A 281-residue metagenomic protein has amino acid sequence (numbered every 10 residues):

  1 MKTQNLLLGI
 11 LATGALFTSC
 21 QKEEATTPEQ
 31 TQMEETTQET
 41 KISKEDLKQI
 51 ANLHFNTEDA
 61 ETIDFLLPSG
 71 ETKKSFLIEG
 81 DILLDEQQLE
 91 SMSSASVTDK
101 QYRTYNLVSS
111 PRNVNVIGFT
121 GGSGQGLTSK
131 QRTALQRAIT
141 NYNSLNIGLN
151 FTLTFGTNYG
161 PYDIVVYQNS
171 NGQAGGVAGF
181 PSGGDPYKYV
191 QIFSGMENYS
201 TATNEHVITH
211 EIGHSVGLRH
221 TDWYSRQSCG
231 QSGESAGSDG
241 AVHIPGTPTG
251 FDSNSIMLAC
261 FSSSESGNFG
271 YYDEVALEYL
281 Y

Functional and structural regions predicted by a protein language model:
K2-I50: Bacterial Sec-dependent N-terminal signal peptides
E29-T128, D239-P248: Disordered inhibitory propeptide/activation segment of secreted metzincin zinc metalloprotease zymogens, centered on
G118-Q131, Q191-T203, F261-S266: Second-shell loop/turn segments in exported
L127-T152: Zn2+-dependent metallopeptidase catalytic core
Q131, Y159-Y189, Y199-S200: Catalytic zinc-binding patch centered on the HExxH motif and its immediate surroundings that defines zinc-dependent
Q131-A138, S200, N204-I208, I212 (+1 more regions): Stable alpha-helical elements in mature extracytoplasmic
S144-Y159, D222-Q227: Surface-exposed patches in mature extracellular/periplasmic domains of secreted proteins
A202, V207-F269: The catalytic-center signature of Zn2+-dependent metalloproteases
